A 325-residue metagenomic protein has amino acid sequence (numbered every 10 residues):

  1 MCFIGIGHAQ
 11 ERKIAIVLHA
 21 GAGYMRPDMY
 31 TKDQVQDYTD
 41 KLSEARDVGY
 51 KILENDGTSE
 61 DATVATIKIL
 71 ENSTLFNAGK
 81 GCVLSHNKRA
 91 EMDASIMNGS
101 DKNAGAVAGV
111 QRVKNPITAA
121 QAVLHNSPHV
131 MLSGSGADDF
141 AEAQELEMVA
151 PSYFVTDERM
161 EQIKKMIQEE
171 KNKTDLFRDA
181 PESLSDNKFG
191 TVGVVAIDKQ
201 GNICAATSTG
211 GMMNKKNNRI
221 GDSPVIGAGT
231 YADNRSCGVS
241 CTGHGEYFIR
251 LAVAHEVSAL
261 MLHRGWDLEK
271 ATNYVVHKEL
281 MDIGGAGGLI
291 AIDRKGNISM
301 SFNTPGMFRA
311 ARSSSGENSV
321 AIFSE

Functional and structural regions predicted by a protein language model:
M1-E11: Bacterial Sec-dependent N-terminal signal peptides
Q10-E325: Alpha/propeptide regions of enzymes that mature by internal proteolysis
